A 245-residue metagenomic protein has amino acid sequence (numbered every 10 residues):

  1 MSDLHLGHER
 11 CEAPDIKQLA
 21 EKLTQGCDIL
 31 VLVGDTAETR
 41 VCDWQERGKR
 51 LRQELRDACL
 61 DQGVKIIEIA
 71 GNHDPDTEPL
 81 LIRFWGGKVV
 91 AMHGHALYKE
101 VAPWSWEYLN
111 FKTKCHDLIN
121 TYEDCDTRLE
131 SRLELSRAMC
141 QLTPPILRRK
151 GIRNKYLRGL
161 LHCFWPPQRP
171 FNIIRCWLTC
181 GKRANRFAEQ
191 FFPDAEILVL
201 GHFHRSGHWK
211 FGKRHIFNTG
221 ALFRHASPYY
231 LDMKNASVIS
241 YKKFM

Functional and structural regions predicted by a protein language model:
M1, I69-G71, T219, Y241-F244: Conserved beta-strand termini and adjacent loop/short-helix elements that scaffold enzyme active sites in alpha/beta
S2-H5, D35-A37, N72-D74, G94-A96 (+2 more regions): Active-site metal-binding loops of divalent metal-dependent hydrolases
L6-K88: Core catalytic region of metal-dependent phosphoesterases/phosphodiesterases, especially metallo-beta-lactamase-like
K17-K22, G63, D232-N235, K242-M245: A structural signal for the main folded, soluble domain(s) of proteins
Q18-E21, Q25-R47, L147-G159, P167-A195: N-terminal short leaders/motifs
W44-K49, D74-I82, L109-D124, F244-M245: Short secondary-structure transition/capping segments
R83-K114, I174-S237, Y241: Conserved beta-sheet core of the metallophosphoesterase superfamily
G94-R183: Active-site-proximal loop/helix segment associated with metal-binding centers of metalloenzymes
